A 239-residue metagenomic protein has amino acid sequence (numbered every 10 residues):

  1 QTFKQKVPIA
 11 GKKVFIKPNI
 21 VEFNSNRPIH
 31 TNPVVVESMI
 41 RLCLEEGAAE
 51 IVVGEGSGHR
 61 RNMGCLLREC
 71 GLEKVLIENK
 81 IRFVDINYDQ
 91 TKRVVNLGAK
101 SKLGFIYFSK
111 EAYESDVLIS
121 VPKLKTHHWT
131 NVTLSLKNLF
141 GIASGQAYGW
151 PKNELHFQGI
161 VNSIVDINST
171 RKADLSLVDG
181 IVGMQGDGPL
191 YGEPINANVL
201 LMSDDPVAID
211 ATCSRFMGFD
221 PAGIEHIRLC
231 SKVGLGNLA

Functional and structural regions predicted by a protein language model:
Q1-A239: N-terminal and secondary-structure boundary signal
